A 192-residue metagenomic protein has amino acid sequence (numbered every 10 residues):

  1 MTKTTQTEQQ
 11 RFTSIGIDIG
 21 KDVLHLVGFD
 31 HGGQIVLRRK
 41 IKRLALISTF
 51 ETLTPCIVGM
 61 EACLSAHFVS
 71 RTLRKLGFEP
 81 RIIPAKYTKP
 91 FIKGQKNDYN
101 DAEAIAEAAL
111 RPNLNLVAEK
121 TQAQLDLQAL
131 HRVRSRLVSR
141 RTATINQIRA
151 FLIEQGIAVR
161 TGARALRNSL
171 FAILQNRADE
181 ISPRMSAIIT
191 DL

Functional and structural regions predicted by a protein language model:
M1-L192: A detector of single, family-specific signature residues that are central to catalytic or substrate-handling motifs
